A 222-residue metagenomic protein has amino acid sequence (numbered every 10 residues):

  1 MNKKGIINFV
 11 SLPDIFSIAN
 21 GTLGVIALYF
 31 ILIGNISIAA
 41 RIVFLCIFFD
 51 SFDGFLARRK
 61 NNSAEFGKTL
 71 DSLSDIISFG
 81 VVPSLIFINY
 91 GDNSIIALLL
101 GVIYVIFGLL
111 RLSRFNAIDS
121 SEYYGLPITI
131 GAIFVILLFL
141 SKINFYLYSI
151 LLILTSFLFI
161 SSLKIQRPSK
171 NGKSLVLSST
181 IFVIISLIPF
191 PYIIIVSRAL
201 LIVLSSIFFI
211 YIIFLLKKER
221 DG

Functional and structural regions predicted by a protein language model:
M1-F9: Short, Lys/Arg-rich, polar N-terminal cytosolic tail immediately upstream of the first transmembrane signal-anchor
N2, D53-S63, F107-E122, F157-R167 (+1 more regions): C-terminal ends of transmembrane helices
N8, L12-I18, R59-S113, G131: Multi-pass membrane catalytic core of lipid/isoprenoid biosynthesis enzymes
L12-T69, A97-V105, L152: Membrane-embedded alpha-helical segments that form the functional core of polytopic membrane enzymes, especially those
I18-L28, F48, I76-P83, V102-L112 (+3 more regions): Hydrophobic alpha-helical transmembrane segments of multipass integral membrane proteins
I26-I42, I77-G101, L137-S149, P189-A199: Helix-coil boundary and interhelical linker segments in multi-pass alpha-helical membrane proteins
L100, E122-Y123: Membrane-interface helix-loop-helix modules in multi-pass inner-membrane proteins
Y124-G222: C-terminal membrane-associated helical module and adjoining short loops/tails
